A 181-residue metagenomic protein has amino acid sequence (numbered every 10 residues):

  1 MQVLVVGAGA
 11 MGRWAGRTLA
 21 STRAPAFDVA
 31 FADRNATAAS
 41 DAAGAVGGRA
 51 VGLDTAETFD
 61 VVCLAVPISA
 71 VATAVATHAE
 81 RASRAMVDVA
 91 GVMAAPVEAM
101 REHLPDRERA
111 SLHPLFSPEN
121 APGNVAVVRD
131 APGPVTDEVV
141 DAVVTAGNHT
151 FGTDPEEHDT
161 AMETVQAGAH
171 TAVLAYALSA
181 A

Functional and structural regions predicted by a protein language model:
M1-Q2, D28, A85, P122-N124: Residues that mark the start of a beta-strand
M1-V51, E57: NAD(P)+-binding Rossmann beta1-loop-alpha1 motif at the extreme N-terminus of oxidoreductases
M11, T37-A39, A70, M93-P96: Conserved short alpha-helix immediately C-terminal to the canonical SAM/SAH-binding motif I of Rossmann-like
S21-D28, R81-S83, P105-D106: Conserved S-adenosyl-L-methionine
L53-E80, A85, N124: Rossmann-like NAD(P)-binding element
V92-H149: Rossmann-fold dinucleotide-binding core
N124-A181: Internal alpha-helical scaffold of NAD(P)-dependent oxidoreductase catalytic cores
